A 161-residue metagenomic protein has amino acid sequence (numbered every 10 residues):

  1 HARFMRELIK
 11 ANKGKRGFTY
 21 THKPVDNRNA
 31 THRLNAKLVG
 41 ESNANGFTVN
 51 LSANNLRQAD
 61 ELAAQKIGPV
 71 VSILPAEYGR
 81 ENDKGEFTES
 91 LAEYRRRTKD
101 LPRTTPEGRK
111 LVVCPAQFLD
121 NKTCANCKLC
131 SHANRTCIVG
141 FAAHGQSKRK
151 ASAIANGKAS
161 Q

Functional and structural regions predicted by a protein language model:
H1-Q161: Class I S-adenosyl-L-methionine
